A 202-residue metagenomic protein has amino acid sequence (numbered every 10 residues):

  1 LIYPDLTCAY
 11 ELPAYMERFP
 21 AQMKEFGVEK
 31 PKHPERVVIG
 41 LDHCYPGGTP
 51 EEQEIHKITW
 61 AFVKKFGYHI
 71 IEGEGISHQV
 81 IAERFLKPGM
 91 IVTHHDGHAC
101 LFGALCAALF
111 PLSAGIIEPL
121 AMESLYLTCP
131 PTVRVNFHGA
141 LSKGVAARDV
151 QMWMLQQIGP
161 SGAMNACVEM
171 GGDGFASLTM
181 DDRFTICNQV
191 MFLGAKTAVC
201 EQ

Functional and structural regions predicted by a protein language model:
L1-Q202: Fe-S-dependent hydro-lyases/dehydratases of central metabolism
